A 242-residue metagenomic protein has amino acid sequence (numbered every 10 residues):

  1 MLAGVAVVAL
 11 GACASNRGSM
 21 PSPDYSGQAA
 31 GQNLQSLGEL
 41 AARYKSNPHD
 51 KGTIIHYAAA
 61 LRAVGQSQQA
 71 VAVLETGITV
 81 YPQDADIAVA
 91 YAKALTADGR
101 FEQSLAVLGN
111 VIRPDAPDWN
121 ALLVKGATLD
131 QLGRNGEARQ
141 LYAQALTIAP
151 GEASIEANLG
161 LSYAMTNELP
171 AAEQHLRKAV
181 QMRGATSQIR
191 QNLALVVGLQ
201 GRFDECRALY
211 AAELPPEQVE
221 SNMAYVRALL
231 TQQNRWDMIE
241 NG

Functional and structural regions predicted by a protein language model:
G4-Q68, A72, G242: N-terminal leader/linker segments that initiate helical-solenoid repeat arrays
S19, R183, S187-I189, L193-G242: Terminal, low-structured helical/coil segments at or just beyond the last alpha-helical repeat
K51-G52, A85-D86, P117-N120, N135-G136 (+3 more regions): Helix-start (N-cap) detector for alpha-helical repeat units in TPR-like alpha-solenoids, especially tetratricopeptide
H56, A90, L123-V124, N158 (+1 more regions): Canonical tetratricopeptide repeat
